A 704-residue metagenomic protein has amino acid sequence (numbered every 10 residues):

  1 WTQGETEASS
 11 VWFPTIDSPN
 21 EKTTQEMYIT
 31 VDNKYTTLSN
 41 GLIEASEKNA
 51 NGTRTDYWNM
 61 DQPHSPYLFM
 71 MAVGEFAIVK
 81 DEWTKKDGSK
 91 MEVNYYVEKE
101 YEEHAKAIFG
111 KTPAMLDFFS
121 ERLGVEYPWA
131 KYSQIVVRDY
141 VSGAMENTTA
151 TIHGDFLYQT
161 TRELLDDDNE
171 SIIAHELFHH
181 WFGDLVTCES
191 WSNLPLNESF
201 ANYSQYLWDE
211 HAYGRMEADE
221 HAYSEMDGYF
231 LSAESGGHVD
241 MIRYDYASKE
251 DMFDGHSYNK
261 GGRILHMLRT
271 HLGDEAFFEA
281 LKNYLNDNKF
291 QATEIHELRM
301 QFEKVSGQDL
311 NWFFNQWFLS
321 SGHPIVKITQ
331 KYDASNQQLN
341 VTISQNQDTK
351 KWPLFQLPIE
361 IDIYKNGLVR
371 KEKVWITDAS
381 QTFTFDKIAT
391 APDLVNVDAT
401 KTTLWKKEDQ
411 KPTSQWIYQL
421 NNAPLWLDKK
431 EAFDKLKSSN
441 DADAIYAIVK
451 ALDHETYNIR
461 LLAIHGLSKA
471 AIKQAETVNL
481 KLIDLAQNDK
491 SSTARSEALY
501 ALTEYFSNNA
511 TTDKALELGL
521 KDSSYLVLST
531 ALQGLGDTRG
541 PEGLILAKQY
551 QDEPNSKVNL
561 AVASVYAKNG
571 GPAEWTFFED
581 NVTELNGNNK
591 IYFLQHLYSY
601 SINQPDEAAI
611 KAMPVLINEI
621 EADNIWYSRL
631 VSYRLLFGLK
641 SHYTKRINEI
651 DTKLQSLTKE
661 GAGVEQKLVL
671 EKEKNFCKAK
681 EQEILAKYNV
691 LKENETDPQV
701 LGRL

Functional and structural regions predicted by a protein language model:
W1-K80: Extended, low-hydrophobicity, Ser/Thr/Pro/Gly-biased non-transmembrane segments
T2-Q3, E7, T23, Y28-V31 (+9 more regions): Non-catalytic accessory/interaction domains
W58, K86-I343, V395: Hydrophobic alpha-helical and helix-loop surface patches within well-folded domains that function as non-catalytic
T403-W405, L427-N440, K450, R460-K473 (+10 more regions): Structural detector for internal amphipathic alpha-helices that build alpha-solenoid repeat scaffolds
D409-Q419, D441-D453, I472-Q487, S507-L520 (+5 more regions): Amphipathic alpha-helical scaffolding segments comprising HEAT/armadillo-like alpha-solenoid repeats
P424-L425, E455-T456, K490-S491, S523-S524 (+5 more regions): Short inter-helical turns and helix N-cap capping residues of alpha-solenoid HEAT/ARM repeat scaffolds
I625-R703: Extended alpha-helical scaffolding segments
